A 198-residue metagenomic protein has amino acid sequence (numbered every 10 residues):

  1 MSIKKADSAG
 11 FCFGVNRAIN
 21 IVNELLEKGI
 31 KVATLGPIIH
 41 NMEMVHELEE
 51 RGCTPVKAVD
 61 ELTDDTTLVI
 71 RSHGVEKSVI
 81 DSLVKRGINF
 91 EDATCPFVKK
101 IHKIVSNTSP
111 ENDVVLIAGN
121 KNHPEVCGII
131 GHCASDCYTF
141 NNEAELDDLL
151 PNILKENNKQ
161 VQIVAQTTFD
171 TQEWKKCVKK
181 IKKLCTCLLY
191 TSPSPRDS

Functional and structural regions predicted by a protein language model:
S2-I153, D170-T171, K176-K183: Active-site loop-to-helix "anion-binding N-cap" substructures in soluble metabolic enzymes
K155-N158: Glycine-rich phosphate-binding loop signature in dinucleotide/nucleotide-binding domains
Q160-T171: Active-site donor-nucleotide binding/catalytic segment of nucleotide-sugar enzymes
L184-L188: Short helix-capping segments at alpha-helix termini
Y190-D197: Conserved small/polar residues in nucleotide/adenosyl-binding loops
